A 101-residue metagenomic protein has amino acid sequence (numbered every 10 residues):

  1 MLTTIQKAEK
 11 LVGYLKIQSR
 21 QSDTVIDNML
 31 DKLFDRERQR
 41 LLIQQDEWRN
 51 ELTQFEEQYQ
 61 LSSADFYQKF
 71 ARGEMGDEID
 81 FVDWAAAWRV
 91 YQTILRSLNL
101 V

Functional and structural regions predicted by a protein language model:
M1-E57, Q92, R96-V101: Small, basic N-terminal interaction modules of short regulatory proteins
T53-E74: Short E/K-rich amphipathic alpha-helical oligomerization segments
R72-V101: Short, compact, well-ordered microdomains
